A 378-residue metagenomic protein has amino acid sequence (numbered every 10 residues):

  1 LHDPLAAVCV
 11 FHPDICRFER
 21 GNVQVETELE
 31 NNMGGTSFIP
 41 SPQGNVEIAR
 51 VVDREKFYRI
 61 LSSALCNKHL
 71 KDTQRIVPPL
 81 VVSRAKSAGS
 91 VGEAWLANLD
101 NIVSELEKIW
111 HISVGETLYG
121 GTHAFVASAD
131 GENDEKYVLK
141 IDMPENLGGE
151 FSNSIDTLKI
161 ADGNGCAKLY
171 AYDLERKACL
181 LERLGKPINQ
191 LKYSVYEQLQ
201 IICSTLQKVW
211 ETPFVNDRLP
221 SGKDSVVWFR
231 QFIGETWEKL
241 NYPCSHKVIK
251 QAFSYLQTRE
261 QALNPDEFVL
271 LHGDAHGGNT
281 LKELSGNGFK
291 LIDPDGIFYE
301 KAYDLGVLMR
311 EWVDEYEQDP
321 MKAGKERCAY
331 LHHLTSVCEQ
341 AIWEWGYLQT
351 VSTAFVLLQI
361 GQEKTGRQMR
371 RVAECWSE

Functional and structural regions predicted by a protein language model:
L1-K71: Conformational coupling and interaction surfaces
G35, E344-S377: C-terminal/domain-terminus segments
K71-G165, E283-G288, W376-E378: Conserved NTP-binding catalytic cores of kinases and kinase-like/nucleotidyltransferase enzymes across multiple kinase
A94-E107, F214-G273, E283-L284: An alpha-helical support segment within catalytic cores of ATP-dependent transferases
F125-N133, V138-L139, L169, S254-Y303: Active-site acidic catalytic loop and adjacent metal/ATP-binding pocket of ATP-dependent phosphoryl transfer enzymes
E132, P144, G163, K177-V195 (+3 more regions): A glycine-centered beta->alpha junction motif in the catalytic cores of kinase/phosphotransferase enzymes
E135-C179, I188-V209: A conserved alpha-helical element in kinase catalytic cores
E283-A329, H333-S336, E363, R367-S377: Active-site Asp-x-Gly
